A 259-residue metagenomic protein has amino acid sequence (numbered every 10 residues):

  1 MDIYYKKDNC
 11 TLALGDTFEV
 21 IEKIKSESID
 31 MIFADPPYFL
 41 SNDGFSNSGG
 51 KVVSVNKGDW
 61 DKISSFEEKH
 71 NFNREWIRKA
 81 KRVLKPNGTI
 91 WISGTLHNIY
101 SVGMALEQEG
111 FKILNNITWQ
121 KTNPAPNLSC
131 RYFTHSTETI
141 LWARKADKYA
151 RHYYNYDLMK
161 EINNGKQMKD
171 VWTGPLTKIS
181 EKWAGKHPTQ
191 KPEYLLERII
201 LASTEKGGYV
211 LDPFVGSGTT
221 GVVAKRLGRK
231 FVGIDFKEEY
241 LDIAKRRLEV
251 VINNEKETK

Functional and structural regions predicted by a protein language model:
M1-D242: Core catalytic lobe of class I
D2-K7, K245-K259: Short, conserved SAM-binding/catalytic segment of Class I S-adenosyl-L-methionine-dependent methyltransferases
